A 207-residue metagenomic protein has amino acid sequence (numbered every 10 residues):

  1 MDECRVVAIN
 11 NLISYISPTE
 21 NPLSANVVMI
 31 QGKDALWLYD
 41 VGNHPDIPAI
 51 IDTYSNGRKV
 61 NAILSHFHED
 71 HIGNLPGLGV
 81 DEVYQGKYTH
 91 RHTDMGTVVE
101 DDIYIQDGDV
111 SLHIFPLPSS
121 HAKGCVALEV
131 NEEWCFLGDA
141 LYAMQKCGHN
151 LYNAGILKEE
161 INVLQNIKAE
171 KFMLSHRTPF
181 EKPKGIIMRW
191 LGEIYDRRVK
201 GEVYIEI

Functional and structural regions predicted by a protein language model:
D2-D52, V126-Y142: Conserved beta-strand hairpin/beta-sheet module of binuclear metal-dependent hydrolase folds, prominently
A8, Y15-S17, Y84-Q85, I114-P116 (+1 more regions): Structural signal for conserved beta-strand scaffold positions within catalytic alpha/beta enzyme cores
A8-L12, Q106-S111: Conserved N-terminal entry element of GNAT/NAT acetyltransferase domains
N21-A25, I30, K87-E100, H121-C125 (+1 more regions): Active-site-proximal loop/helix segment associated with metal-binding centers of metalloenzymes
G32-A35, N56-K59, P76-E82, V130-E133 (+1 more regions): Short glycine/proline-enriched coil/turn segments at helix->beta-strand junctions
L36-L38, H44, S111-D196, E202: Metallo-beta-lactamase
N43-Q106: Active-site HxH/HxHxD metal-binding segment of metal-dependent hydrolases
Y204-I207: C-terminal regulatory/interaction regions
